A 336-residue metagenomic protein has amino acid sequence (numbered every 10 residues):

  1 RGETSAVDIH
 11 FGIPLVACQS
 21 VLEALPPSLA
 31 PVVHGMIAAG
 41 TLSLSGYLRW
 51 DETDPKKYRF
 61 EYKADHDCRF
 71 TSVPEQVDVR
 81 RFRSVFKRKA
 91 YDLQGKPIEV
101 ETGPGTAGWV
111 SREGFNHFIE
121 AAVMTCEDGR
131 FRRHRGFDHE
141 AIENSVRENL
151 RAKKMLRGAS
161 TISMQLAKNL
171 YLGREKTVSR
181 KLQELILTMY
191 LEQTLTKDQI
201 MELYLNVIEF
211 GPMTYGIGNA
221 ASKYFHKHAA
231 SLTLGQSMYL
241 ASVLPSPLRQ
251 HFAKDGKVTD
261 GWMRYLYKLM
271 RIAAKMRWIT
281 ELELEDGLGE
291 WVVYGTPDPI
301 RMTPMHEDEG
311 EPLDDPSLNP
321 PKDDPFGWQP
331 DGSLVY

Functional and structural regions predicted by a protein language model:
G2-Y336: Juxtamembrane regions of bacterial inner-membrane/periplasmic proteins, predominantly the peptidoglycan biogenesis
